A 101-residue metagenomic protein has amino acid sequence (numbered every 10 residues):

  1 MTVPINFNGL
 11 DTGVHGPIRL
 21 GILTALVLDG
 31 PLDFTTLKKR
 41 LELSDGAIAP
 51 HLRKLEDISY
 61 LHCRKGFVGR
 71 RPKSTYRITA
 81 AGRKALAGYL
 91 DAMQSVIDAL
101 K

Functional and structural regions predicted by a protein language model:
M1-F7, T24-L28, R83-K101: Amphipathic alpha-helical dimerization/coiled-coil segments that flank or bridge DNA-binding/regulatory modules
I5-A47, V68-G69, T75-R77: N-terminal helix-turn-helix DNA-binding core of bacterial DNA-binding proteins
T35-L37, A49, T75-Y76, Y89-M93 (+1 more regions): Surface-exposed beta-strand edges and their flanking turn/coil or helix-capping segments
L52-E56: Basic amphipathic alpha-helical segments that dock to polyanions
S59: Glycine-centered, phosphate/nucleic-acid-interacting loop/turn motifs that mediate DNA/RNA or nucleotide
C63: Short beta-strand "wing" residues that participate in macromolecule-binding interfaces
I78-G82: Accessory beta->alpha helical hairpin/"wing" motif in late/C-terminal subdomains of nucleic-acid enzymes
